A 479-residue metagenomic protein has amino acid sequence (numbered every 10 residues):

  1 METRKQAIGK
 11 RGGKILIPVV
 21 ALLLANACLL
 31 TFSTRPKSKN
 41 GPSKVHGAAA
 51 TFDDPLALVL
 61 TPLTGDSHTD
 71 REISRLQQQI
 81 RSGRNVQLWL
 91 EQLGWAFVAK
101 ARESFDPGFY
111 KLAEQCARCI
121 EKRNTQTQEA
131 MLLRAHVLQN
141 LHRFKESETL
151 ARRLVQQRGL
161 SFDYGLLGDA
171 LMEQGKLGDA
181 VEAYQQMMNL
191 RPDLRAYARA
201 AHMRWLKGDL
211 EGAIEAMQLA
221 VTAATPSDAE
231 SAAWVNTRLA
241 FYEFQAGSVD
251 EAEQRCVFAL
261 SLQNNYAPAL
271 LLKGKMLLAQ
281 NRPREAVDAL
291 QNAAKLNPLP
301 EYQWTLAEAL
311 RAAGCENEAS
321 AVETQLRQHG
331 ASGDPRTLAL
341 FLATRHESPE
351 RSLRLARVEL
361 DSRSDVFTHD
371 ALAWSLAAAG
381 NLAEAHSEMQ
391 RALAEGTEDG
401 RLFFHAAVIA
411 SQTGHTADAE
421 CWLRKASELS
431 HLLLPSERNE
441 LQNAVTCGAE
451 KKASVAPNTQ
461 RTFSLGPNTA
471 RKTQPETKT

Functional and structural regions predicted by a protein language model:
I15-L16, L22, N26-E129, T149 (+4 more regions): N-terminal leader/linker segments that initiate helical-solenoid repeat arrays
T69, E103, Y110, F144 (+8 more regions): TPR-repeat structural position
R84, L88-E91, T125, R158 (+7 more regions): Residue signature of alpha-solenoid helical repeat architecture, marking inter-repeat boundaries and helix-start
Q92, L133, L166-L167, R199 (+6 more regions): Canonical tetratricopeptide repeat
W95, R102, H136, D169 (+7 more regions): Residue-level recognition of tetratricopeptide repeat
K100, S104-P107, L141, Q174 (+7 more regions): Structural motif corresponding to the intra-repeat A-B loop/turn of tetratricopeptide repeats
